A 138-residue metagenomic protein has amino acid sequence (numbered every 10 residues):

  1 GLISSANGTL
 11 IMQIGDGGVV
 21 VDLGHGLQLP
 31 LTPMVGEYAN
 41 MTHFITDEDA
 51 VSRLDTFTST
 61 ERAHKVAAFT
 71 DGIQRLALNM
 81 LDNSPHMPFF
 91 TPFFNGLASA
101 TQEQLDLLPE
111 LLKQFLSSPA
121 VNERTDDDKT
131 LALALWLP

Functional and structural regions predicted by a protein language model:
G1-L2, V19, P30, L131-L133: Generic structural hydrophobic/aromatic packing signal, biased to beta-strands
G1-V20, D55-T60, E123: Catalytic core of PPM/PP2C metal-dependent serine/threonine phosphatase domains
A6-G8, G17-V19, H25-L27, V35-G36 (+1 more regions): Short acidic/polar capping segments at secondary-structure boundaries
M12, D22, A67-F69: Short, conserved beta-strand edge motifs with alternating hydrophobic and charged residues
D22-V51: Glycine- and acidic-residue-rich phosphate-binding/metal-coordinating active-site segment common to enzymes that handle
D47-P138: C-terminal catalytic subdomain
